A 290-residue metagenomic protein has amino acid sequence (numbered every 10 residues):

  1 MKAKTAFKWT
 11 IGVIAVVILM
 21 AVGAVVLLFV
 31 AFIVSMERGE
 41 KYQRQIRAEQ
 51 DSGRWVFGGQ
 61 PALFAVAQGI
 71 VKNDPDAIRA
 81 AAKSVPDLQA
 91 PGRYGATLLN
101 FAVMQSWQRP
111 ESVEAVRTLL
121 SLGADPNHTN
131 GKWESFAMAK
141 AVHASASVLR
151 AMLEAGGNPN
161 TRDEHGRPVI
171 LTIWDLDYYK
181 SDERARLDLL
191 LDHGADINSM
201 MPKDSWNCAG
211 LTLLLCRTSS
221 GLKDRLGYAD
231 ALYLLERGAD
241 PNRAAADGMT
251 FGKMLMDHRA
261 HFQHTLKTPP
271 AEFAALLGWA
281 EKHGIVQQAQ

Functional and structural regions predicted by a protein language model:
K2-V22: N-terminal Sec-pathway targeting helices
M20-K41: Membrane-interface motif at the C-terminal end of an N-terminal transmembrane signal
V34-Q50, R54-Q60, H193, D230 (+4 more regions): Ankyrin-repeat-protein effector appendages
W55-Q68, Q89-S106, T129-V142, R162-D177 (+2 more regions): Ankyrin-repeat boundary/"N-cap" motif
I70-R79: Helix-turn-helix repeat elements of alpha-solenoid scaffolds
N73, S106-E111, A144-S145, D177-Y178 (+2 more regions): Ankyrin-repeat intra-repeat helix-capping/turn positions
A77, E111-A115, S147-V148, D182-R186 (+2 more regions): Conserved ankyrin/ankyrin-like repeat signature
R79-D87, A115-D125, R150-N158, L187-D196 (+2 more regions): Ankyrin repeat domain, specifically the short helix-to-loop turn at the C-terminus of the second helix of each repeat
